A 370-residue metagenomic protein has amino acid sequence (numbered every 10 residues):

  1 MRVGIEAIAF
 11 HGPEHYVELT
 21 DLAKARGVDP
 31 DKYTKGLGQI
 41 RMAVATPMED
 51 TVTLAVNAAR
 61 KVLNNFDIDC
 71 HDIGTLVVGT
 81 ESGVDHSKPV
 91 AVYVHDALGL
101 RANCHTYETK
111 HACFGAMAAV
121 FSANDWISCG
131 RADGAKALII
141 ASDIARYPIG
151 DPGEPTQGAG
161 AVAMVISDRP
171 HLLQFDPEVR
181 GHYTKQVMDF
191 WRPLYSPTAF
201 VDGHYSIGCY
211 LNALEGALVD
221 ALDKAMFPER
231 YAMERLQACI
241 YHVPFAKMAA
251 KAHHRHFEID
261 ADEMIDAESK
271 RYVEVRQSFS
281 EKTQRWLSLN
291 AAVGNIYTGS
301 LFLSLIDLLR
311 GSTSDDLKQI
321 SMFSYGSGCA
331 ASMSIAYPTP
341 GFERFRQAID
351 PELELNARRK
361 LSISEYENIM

Functional and structural regions predicted by a protein language model:
M1-M48, D151-V219, I335-M370: Condensing-enzyme catalytic core mediating Claisen C-C bond formation in acyl metabolism
I5, T51-M117, P228-F257: Conserved beta-ketoacyl condensing-enzyme motif
A9-H11, G79-D85, H111-A116, A141-R146 (+2 more regions): Acidic, glycine-rich active-site loops and adjacent beta-strand->loop/helix elements that engage anionic groups
D29, T51-F66, V90, C209-M226 (+1 more regions): Short, well-ordered amphipathic alpha-helical segments that serve as non-catalytic structural scaffolds within diverse
K32-G36, I40-V52, E81-K136, S142 (+1 more regions): Conserved catalytic cysteine-centered active-site region of acyl-thioester-dependent Claisen-condensing enzymes
H204-E258, L289-N290, G294: A conserved active-site cap/scaffold subdomain adjacent to cofactor or substrate pockets
Y241, I259-D262, E274-K282, D307-L317: Hard-cation-handling environments
I306-N356: Catalytic phosphate/nucleotide-handling subdomain of diverse soluble enzymes
